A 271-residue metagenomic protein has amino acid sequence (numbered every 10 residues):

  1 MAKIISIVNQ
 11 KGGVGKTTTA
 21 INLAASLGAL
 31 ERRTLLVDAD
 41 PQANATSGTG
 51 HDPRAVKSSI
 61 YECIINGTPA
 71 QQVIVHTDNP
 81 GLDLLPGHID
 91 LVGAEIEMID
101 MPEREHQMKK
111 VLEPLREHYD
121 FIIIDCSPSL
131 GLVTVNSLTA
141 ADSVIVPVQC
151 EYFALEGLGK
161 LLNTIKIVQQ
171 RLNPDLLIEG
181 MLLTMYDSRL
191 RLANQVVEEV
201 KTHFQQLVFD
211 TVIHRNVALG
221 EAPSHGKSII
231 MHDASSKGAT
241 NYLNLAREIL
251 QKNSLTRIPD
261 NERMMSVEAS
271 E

Functional and structural regions predicted by a protein language model:
M1-E271: P-loop NTP-binding core
